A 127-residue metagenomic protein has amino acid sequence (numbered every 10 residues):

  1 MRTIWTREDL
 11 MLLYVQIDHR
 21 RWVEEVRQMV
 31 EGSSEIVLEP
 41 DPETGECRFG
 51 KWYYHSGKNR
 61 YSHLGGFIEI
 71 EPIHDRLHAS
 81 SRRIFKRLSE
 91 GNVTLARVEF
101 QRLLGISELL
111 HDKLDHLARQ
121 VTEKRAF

Functional and structural regions predicted by a protein language model:
M1-F127: N-terminal membrane-sensor/transducer module of prokaryotic signaling receptors
